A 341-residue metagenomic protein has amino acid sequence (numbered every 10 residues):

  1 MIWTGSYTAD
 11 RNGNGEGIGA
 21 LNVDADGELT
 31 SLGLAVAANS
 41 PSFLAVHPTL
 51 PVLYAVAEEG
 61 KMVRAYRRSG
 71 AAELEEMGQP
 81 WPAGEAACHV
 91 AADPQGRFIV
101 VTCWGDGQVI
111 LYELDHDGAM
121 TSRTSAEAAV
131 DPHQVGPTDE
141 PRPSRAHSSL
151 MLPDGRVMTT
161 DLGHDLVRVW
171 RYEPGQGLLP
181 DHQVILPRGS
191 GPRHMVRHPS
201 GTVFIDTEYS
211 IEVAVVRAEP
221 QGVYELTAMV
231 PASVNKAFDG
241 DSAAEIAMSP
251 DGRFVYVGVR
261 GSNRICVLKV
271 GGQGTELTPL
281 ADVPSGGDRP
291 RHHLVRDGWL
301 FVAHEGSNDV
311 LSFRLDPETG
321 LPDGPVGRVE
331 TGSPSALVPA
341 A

Functional and structural regions predicted by a protein language model:
Y7-A9, E58-E59, W104, L114 (+6 more regions): Short loop/turn segments immediately following the C-termini of beta-strands
N14, A38-P48, A83-P94, V130-D154 (+4 more regions): Beta-rich, blade/repeat-based domains predominating in secreted/periplasmic proteins but also intracellular
L21-G27, Y66-E73, Y112-T121, W170-G177 (+3 more regions): Short loop/turn segments immediately following beta-strands, especially the blade-tip and inter-blade linker loops
T30-A37, E75-W81, T124, P132-D139 (+4 more regions): A short beta-strand motif characteristic of beta-propeller blades
S31-G96: Blade-loop segments of beta-propeller domains
L74-S148: Asp-box/WD-like beta-propeller blade repeats and closely related beta-sheet repeat scaffolds
G240-H304: Loop/turn-rich, solvent-exposed surfaces of beta-rich toroidal or solenoidal domains
